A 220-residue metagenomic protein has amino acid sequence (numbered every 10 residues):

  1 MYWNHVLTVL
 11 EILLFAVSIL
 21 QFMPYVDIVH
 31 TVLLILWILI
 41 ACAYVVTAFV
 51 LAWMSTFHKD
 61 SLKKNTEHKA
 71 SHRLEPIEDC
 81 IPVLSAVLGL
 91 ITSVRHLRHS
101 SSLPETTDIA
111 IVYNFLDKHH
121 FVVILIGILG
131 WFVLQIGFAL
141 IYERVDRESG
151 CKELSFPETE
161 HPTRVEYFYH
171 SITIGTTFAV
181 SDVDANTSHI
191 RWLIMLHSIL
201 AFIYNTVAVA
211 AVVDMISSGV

Functional and structural regions predicted by a protein language model:
Y2-Y25, V87: The first (N-terminal) embedded transmembrane alpha-helix
F22-T47, K118-L134: Alpha-helical transmembrane segments
V45-S61, I136-E148: Membrane-water interface of transmembrane alpha-helices
A48-L74, V94-D108: Membrane-helix interface/capping segments
S85-D108, I174-H189: Alpha-helical transmembrane segments and their membrane-interface junctions in multi-pass membrane proteins
H96-S101, L129-C151: Transmembrane alpha-helix/helix-exit interface in multi-pass inner-membrane proteins
D146-S188: Membrane-proximal soluble regions of multi-pass membrane proteins
E166, H170, A185-V220: Pore domain of cation channels
